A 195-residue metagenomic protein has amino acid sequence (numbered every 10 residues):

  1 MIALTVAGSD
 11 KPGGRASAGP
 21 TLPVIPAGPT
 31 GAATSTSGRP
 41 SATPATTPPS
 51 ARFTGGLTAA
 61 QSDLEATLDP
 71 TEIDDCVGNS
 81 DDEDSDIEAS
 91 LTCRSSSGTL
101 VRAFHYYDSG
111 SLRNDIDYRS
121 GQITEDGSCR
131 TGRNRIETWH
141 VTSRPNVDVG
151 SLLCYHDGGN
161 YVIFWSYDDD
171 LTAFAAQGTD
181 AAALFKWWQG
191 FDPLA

Functional and structural regions predicted by a protein language model:
M1-S35: Hydrophobic single-pass membrane-targeting/anchoring helices
A42-A89: N-terminal "mature-domain start" segment
E83-D86, T99-F104, I136-W139, Y161-F164: Extracellular/mature segments of secreted proteins
S97-D115, A173-A175: A short acidic-to-branched-hydrophobic micro-motif
S120-T131: Cytochrome P450 catalytic domain signature, combining two hallmark sequence patches
R133-A195: Extracellularly exposed regions in secreted/surface proteins, prominently low-complexity, repeat-rich
